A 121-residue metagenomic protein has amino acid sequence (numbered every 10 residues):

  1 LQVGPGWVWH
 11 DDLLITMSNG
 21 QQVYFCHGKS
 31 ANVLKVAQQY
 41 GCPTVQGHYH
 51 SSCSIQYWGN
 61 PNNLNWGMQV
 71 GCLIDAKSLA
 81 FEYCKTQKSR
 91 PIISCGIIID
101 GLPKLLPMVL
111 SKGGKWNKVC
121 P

Functional and structural regions predicted by a protein language model:
L1-Q22: Metallo-beta-lactamase
P5-W7, Q56, G114: Short, low-complexity intrinsically disordered segments
I15, I98, N117-P121: Short secondary-structure transition/capping segments
G20-L110: Conserved beta-sheet core of the metallophosphoesterase superfamily
L105-P121: Polar, enzyme-active/binding microenvironments
